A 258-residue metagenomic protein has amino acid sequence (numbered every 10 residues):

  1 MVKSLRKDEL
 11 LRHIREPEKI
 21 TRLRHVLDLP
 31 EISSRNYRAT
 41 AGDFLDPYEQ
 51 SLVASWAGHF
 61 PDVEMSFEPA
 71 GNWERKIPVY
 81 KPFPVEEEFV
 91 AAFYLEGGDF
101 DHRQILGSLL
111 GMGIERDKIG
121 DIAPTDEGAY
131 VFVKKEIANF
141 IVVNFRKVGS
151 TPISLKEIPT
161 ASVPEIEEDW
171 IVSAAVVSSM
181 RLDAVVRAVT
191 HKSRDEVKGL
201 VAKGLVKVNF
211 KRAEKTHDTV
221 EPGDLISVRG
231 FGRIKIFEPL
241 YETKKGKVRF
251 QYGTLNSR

Functional and structural regions predicted by a protein language model:
M1-D183, V189, R212, R233-R258: Ferredoxin-like alpha/beta domains used as RNA- or RNAP-binding modules
S179-F231: Basic (Lys/Arg-enriched) interaction patch that binds polyanionic ligands
